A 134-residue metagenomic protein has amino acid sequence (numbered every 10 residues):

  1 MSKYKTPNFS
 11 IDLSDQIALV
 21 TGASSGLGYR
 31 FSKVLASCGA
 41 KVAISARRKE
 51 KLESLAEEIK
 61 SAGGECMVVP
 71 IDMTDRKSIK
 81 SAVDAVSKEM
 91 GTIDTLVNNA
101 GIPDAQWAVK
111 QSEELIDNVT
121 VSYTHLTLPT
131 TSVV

Functional and structural regions predicted by a protein language model:
M1-Q16: Flexible N-terminal pre-Rossmann segment of NAD(P)-dependent oxidoreductases
I17, S24-S25: Conserved glycine-rich cofactor-binding loop
C38-L55: Conserved glycine-rich Rossmann-like NAD(P)H-binding loop of the short-chain dehydrogenase/reductase
E50, P70-A82, E113: The beta1-alpha1 cofactor-binding region of Rossmann-like NAD(H)/NADP(H)-dependent oxidoreductases
D94-T95, D117: Conserved catalytic-site loops of classical short-chain dehydrogenases/reductases
A100-D104: Conserved NAD(P)H cofactor-binding loop of Rossmann-fold oxidoreductase domains
W107-A108, S112-T120: Substrate-binding pocket helix/loop in short-chain dehydrogenase/reductase
T124-T130: Conserved small/polar residues in nucleotide/adenosyl-binding loops
